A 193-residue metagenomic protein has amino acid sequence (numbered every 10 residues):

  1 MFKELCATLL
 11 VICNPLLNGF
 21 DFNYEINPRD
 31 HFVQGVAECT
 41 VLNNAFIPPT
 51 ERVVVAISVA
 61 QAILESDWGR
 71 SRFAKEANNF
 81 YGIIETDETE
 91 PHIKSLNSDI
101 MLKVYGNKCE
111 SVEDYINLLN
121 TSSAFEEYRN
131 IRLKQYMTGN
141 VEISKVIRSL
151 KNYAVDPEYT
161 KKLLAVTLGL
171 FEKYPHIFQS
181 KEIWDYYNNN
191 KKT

Functional and structural regions predicted by a protein language model:
F2, A7-A60, L64-T193: Catalytic cores of secreted/periplasmic lytic hydrolases that degrade extracellular macromolecules
